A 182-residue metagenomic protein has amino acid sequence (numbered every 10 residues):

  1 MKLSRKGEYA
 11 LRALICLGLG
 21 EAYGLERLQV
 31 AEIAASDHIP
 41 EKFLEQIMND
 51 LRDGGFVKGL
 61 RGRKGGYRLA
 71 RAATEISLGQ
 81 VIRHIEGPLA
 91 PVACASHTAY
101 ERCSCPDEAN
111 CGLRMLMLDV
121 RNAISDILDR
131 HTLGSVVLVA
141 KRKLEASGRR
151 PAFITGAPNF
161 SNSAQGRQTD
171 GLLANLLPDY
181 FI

Functional and structural regions predicted by a protein language model:
A10-Y23: Short amphipathic alpha-helical interface segments
R27-H38: A short alpha-helical element within helix-turn-helix/winged-helix DNA-binding domains across DNA-binding proteins
A35, R52-D53: Alpha-helical residues within the helix-turn-helix
M48-N49: Short, hydrophobic-biased segments on the C-terminal half of alpha helices that form "recognition helices"
G55-A70: Beta-hairpin "wing" of winged helix-turn-helix
A72-I182: Non-DNA-binding regulatory cores of transcription-related proteins, predominantly C-terminal effector-binding
